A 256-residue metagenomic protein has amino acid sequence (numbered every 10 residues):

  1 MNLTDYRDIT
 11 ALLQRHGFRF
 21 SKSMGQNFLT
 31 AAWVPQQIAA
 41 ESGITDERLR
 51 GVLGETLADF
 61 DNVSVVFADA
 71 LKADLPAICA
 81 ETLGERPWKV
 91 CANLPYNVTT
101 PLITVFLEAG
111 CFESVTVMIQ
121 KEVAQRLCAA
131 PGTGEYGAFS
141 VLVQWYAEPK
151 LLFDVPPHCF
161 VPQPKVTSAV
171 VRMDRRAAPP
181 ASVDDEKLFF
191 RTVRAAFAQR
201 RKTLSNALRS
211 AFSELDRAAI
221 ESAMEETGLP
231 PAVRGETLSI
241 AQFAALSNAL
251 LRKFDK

Functional and structural regions predicted by a protein language model:
M1-A195, S222-E225, E236, A245-K256: Catalytic cores of RNA-modifying enzymes
R209-E214: Short helix-coil junctions and helix-kink-helix linkers
R217-I220: Short amphipathic alpha-helix in the helical subdomain of ABC transporter nucleotide-binding domains
E226-P230: Primarily EF-hand calcium-binding motifs
